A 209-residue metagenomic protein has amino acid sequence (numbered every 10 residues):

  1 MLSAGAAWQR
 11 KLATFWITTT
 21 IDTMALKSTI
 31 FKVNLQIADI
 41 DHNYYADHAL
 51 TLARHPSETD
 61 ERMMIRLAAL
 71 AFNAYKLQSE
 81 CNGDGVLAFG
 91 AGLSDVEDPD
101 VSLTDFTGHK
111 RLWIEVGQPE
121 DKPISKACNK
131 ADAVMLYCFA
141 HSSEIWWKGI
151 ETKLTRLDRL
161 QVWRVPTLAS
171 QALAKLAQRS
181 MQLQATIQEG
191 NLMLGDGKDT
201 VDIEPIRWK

Functional and structural regions predicted by a protein language model:
D41-L93: Acidic-basic catalytic patches of nuclease active cores, encompassing PD-(D/E)XK and other metal-cofactor nuclease
D95-D105: N-terminal active-site wall of soluble small-molecule enzyme domains
V101-L103, K110-I124: Conserved catalytic cores of phosphodiester-cleaving nucleases, focusing on short active-site segments
L112, A131-C138, D158-W163: Hydrophobic beta-strand segments of well-ordered beta-sheets in folded domains
P123-A127, G149-I150: A short acidic, amphipathic alpha-helical/loop segment
W146-I206: Domain-level recognition of nuclease-like catalytic cores that cleave nucleotide substrates
